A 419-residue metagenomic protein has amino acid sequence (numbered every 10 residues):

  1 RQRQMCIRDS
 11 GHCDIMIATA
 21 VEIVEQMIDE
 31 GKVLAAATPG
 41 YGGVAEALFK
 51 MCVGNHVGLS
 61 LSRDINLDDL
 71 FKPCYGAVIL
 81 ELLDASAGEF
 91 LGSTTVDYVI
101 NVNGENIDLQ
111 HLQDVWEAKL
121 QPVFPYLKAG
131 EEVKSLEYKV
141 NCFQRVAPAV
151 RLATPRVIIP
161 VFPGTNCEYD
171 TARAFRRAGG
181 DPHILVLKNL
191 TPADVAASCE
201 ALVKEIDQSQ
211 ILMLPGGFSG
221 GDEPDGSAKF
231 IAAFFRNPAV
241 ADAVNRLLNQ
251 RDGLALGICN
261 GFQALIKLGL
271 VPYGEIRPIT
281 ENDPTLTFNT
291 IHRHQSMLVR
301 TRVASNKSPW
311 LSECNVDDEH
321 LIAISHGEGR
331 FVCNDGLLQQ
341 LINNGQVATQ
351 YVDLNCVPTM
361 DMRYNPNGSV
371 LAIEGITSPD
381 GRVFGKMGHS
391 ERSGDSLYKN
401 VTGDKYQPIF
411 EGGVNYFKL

Functional and structural regions predicted by a protein language model:
R1-Q4, R8-C74, L83-R156, G164 (+1 more regions): Intein/HINT protein-splicing elements and their conserved insertion hotspots or analogous self-processing inserts
A35-K50, P163-E168, F218, G261 (+3 more regions): Conserved phosphate/anionic-ligand binding catalytic regions in large, soluble enzymes, centered on
L48-H56, A85-S86, A172-R177, F230 (+3 more regions): Short, solvent-exposed amphipathic alpha-helical segments in soluble enzyme and RNA/protein-processing domains
L59, G88, P182-H183, A255 (+1 more regions): Hydrophobic anchor at the start of a short beta-strand that flanks the dinucleotide cofactor-binding loop
I79-E81, F90-D97, H320-C333: Acyl-group transfer acyltransferase/transacylase scaffold of fatty acid/polyketide systems
N103-I258, F262-Y273, T287-Q295, R302 (+3 more regions): N-terminal beta1-alpha1 cap of cysteine-dependent amidohydrolase-like domains
A197, A201-K204, N245-R246, P278-L419: Amide-donor transfer/coupling interface in amidating biosynthetic enzymes
